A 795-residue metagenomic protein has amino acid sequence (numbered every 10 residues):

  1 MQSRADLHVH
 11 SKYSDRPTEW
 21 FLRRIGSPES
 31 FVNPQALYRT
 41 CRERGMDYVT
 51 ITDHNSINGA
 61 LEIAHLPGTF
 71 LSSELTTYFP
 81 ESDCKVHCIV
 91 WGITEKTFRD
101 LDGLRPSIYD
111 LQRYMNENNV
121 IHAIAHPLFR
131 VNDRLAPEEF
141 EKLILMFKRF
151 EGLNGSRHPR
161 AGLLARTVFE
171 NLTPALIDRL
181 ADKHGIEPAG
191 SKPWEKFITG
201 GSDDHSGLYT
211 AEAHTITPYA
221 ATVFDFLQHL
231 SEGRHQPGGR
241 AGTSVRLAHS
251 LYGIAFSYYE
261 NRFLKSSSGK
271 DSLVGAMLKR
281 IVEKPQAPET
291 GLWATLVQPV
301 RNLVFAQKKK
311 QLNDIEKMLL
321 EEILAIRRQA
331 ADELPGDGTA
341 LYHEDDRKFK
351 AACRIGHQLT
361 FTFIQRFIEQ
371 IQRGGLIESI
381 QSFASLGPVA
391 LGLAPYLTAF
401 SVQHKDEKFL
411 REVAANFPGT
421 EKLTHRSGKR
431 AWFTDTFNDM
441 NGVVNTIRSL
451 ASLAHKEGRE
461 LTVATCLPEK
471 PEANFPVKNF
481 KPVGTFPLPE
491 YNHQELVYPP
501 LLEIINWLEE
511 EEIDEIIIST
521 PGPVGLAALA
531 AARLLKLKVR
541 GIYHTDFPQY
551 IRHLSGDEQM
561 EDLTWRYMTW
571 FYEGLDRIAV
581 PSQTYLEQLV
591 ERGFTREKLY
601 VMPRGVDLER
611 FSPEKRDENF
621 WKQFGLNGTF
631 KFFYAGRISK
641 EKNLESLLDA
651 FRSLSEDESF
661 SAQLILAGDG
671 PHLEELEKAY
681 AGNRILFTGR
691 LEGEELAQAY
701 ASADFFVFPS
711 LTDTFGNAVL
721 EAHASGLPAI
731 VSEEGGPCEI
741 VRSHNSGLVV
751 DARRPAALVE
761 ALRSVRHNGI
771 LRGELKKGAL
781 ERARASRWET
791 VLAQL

Functional and structural regions predicted by a protein language model:
M1-K85, L208: An N-terminally biased module of ancient metal coordination in phosphate/nucleic-acid-related enzymes
R4-P28, E95-I216, G239-T243: Domain-core and long-helix interface of multi-subunit machines
W432, Q623-R652, I665: Conserved donor-binding/catalytic core segment of Leloir-type glycosyltransferases
E674-E694: Nucleotide-activated donor-binding/catalytic signature segment of Leloir-type glycosyltransferases, i.e., the conserved
R690-L691, Q698-A703: Short alpha-helical donor nucleotide-sugar binding micro-motif in glycosyltransferases
L711: Aromatic "clamp/platform" in nucleotide-sugar-dependent glycosyltransferases that forms part of the donor/acceptor
P728-V731: Short hydrophobic beta-strand element within catalytic cores of glycosyltransferases and related nucleotide-activated
S743-H744, L748-P755, S764-I770: Conserved acidic donor-binding segment of nucleotide-sugar-dependent glycosyltransferases
